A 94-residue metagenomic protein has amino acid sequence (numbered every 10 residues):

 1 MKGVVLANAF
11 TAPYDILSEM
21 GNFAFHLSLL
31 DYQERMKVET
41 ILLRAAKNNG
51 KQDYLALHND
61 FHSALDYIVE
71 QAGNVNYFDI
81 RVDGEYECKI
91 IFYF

Functional and structural regions predicted by a protein language model:
M1-F94: Terminal and linker regions of secretory-pathway proteins
